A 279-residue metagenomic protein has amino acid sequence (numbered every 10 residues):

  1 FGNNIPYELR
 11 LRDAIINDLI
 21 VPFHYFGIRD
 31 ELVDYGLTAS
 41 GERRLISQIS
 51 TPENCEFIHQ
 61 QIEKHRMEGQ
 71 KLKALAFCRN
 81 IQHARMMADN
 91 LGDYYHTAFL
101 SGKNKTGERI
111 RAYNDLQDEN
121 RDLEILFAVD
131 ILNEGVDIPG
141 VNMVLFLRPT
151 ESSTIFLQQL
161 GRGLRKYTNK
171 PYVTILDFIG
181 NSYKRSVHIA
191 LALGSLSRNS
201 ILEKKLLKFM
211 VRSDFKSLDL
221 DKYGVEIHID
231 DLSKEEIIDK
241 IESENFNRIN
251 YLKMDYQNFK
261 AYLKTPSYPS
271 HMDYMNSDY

Functional and structural regions predicted by a protein language model:
G2-Y7, I20-F23, Y94-H96, P139-M143 (+2 more regions): Short glycine-/polar-rich loops that comprise or flank the Walker A/P-loop and associated switch/sensor motifs
I5-C78: Conserved interdomain linker/interface between the two RecA-like ATPase lobes of SF2 helicase motors
E8, P52-E56, I125, V129 (+2 more regions): Amphipathic alpha-helical transducer elements in NTP-driven molecular machines
D13-I16, R29-D34, I81-Q82, N104-K105 (+4 more regions): Conserved nucleotide-binding/hydrolysis micro-motifs of P-loop NTPases
D18, I125-V144, L160-R165: SF2 helicase motor core recognition
F57, E63-G69, N80, H188-Y279: Long, largely alpha-helical accessory region at the distal end of helicase-like NTP-driven motors
L75, R85-M87, Y95-N133: Conserved helicase ATPase core of P-loop NTP-dependent helicases/translocases
S153-Q158, R162-L196: Conserved segment of the helicase C-terminal RecA-like domain
